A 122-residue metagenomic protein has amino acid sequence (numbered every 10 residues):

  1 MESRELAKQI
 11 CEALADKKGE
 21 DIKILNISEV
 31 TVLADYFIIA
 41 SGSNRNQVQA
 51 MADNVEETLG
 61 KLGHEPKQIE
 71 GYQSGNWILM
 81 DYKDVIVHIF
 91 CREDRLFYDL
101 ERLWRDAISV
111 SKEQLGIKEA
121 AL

Functional and structural regions predicted by a protein language model:
M1-I24, S28-E29, N46-A50, E57-G60 (+3 more regions): Long, contiguous binding/interaction regions
S28, A34-F37: Short beta-strand segments
Y36, N76-I78: Short beta-strand micro-motifs in enzyme catalytic cores
I39-G42: Short hydrophobic/aromatic beta-strand micro-patches that form the beta-sheet surface supporting nucleotide- or nucleic
L62-P66: Active-site cofactor/substrate anionic-group-binding motifs, chiefly glycine- and Lys/Arg-rich phosphate-binding loops
M80-Y82: Active-site beta-strand termini and strand-to-loop segments that position acidic
